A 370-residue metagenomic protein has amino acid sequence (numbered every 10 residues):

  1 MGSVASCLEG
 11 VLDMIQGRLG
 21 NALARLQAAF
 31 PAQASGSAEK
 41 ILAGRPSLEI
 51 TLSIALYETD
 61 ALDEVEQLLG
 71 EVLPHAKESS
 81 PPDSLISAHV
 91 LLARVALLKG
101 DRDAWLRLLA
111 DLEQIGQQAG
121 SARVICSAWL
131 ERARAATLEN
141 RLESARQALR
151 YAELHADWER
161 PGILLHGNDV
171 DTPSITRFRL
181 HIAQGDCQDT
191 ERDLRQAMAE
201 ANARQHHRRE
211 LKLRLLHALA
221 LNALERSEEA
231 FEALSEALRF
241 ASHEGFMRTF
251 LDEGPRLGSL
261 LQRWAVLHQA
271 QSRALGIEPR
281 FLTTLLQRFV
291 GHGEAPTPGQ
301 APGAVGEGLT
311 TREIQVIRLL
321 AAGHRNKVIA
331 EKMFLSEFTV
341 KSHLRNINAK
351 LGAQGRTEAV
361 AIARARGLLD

Functional and structural regions predicted by a protein language model:
G2-R18, A43-A61, S84-G100, V124-R141 (+3 more regions): Tandem amphipathic alpha-helical repeat scaffolds
A24-A38, G70-P81, L109-S121, R150-I163 (+2 more regions): Amphipathic alpha-helical segments of tetratricopeptide repeats
Q114-A119, R123-L138, A201-R204, R209-E244: Repeat-solenoid scaffold signature
R150-L154, F231-F246, P255-G258, Q262 (+2 more regions): TPR/TPR-like (Sel1-like) alpha-helical repeat modules
P173, D189-L216, P296-P302: Generic long, charged, amphipathic alpha-helical segments
L261, V266-E307, T311-R312: Intrinsically disordered or compositionally simple regulatory linkers and C-terminal tails in signal-transduction
P296-K350, Q354, V360-D370: Helix-turn-helix DNA-binding segment
